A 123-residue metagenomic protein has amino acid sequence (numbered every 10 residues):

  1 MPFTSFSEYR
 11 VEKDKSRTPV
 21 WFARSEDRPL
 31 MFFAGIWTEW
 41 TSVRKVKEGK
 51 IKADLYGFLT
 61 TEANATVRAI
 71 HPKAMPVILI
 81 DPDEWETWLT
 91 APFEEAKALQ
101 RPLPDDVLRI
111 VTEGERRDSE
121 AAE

Functional and structural regions predicted by a protein language model:
P2-E123: A structured binding-face within diverse protein domains that lines the active/interaction site
